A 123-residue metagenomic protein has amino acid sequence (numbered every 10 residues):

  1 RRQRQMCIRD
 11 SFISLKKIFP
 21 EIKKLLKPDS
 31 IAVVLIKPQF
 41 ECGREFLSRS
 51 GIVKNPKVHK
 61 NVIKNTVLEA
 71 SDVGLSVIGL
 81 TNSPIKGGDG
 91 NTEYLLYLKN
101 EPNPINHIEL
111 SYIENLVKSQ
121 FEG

Functional and structural regions predicted by a protein language model:
Q3-I8: Short, small-residue-biased leader/transition segments that mark boundaries at the very start of proteins
R9, V33-I36: Short, conserved beta-strand edge motifs with alternating hydrophobic and charged residues
I13, P38-C42, I85-K86, E101-N103: Conserved nucleotide-binding/hydrolysis micro-motifs of P-loop NTPases
K16-I31: A short glycine-rich, Lys/Arg-flanked "PGG" loop and its adjoining helix->strand segment in the class I
I36-N55: Short, glycine-/aromatic-enriched active-site segment of Class I SAM-dependent methyltransferases
H59-V73: Short alpha-helix
L75-P84: Conserved S-adenosyl-L-methionine
T92-G123: Flexible, glycine-/basic-rich loop-and-beta segments that form/coincide with the SAM-dependent methyltransferase
